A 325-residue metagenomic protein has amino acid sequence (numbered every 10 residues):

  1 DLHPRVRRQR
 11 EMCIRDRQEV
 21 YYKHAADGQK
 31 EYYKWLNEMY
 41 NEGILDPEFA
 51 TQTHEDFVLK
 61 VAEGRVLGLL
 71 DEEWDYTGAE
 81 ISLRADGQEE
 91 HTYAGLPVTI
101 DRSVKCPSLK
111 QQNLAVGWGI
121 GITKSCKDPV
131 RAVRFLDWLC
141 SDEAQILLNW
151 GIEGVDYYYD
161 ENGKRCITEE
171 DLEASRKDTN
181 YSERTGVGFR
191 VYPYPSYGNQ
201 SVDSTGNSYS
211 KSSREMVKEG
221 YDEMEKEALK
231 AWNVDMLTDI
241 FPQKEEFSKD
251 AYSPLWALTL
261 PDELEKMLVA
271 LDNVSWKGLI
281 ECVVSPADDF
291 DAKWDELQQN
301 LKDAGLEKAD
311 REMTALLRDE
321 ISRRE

Functional and structural regions predicted by a protein language model:
D1-R10, I14: Single conserved hydrophobic/aromatic residue that forms the stacking wall/gate of nucleotide- or nucleobase-binding
R15-D27, D101-K110, Y159-E183, T314-E325: Short, solvent-exposed loop/beta-turn-alpha elements that line the ligand-binding surface or hinge of extracytoplasmic
Q18-P47, P97-D101: Glycine-centered hinge/linker elements that transmit conformational signals in sensory and ligand-binding systems
A50-L59: Short helix-initiation/N-cap motifs at beta->coil->alpha
A62-W74: Alpha-to-beta junction loops
A79-P107: Ligand-binding "clamshell"
A115-D128: A bilobed periplasmic-binding-protein/Venus flytrap-type ligand-binding module shared by bacterial periplasmic
I146-V284: Conserved small-residue motifs centered on glycine
